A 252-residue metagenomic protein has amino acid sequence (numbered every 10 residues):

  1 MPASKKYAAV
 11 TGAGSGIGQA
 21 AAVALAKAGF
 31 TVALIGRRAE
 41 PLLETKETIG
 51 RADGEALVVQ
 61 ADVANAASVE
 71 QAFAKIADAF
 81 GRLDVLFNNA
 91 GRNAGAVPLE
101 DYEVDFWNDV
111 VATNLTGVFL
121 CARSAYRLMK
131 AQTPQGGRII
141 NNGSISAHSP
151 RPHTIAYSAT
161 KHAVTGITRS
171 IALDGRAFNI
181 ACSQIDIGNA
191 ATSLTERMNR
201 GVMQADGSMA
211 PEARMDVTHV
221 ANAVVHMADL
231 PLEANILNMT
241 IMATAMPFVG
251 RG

Functional and structural regions predicted by a protein language model:
G14-G16: Conserved glycine-rich cofactor-binding loop
F30-E44: Conserved glycine-rich Rossmann-like NAD(P)H-binding loop of the short-chain dehydrogenase/reductase
E40, Q60-A72, V104: The beta1-alpha1 cofactor-binding region of Rossmann-like NAD(H)/NADP(H)-dependent oxidoreductases
V97-L99, F106-N108: Substrate-binding pocket helix/loop in short-chain dehydrogenase/reductase
A122, T160: Active-site helix of classical SDR
S144: Residue(s) in the substrate-gating loop at a strand-loop-helix junction that position the organic substrate next
Q184-I185, M203-V249: C-terminal helical subdomain
